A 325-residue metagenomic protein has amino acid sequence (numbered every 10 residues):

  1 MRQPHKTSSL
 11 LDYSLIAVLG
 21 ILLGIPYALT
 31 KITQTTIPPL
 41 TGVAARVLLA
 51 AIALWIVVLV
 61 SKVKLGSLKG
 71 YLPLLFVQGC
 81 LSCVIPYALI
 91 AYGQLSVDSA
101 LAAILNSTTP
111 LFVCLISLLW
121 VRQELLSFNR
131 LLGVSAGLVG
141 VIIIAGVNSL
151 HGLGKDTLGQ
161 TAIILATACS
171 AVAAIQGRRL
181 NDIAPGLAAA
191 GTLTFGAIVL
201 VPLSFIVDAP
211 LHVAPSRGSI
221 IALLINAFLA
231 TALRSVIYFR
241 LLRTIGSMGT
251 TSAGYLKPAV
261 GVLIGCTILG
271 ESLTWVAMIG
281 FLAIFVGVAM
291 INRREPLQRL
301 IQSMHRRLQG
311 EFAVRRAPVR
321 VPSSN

Functional and structural regions predicted by a protein language model:
Q3, I25, L29-I32, T36 (+6 more regions): Membrane-interface helix-cap regions at the ends of transmembrane helices in multi-pass membrane proteins
L22-Y27, W55-N106, I142-I143, A227-I245: Specific transmembrane alpha-helical segments of multi-pass solute transporters/efflux pumps, especially DMT/EamA
P26, L49-A53, L105-W120, F195-L200 (+3 more regions): Alpha-helical transmembrane segments of compact multi-pass small-molecule transporters, enriched in specific families
L29, L54, V113-L115, L119-W120 (+5 more regions): Transmembrane alpha-helical segments that form core, pore/gating elements of small-molecule transporters/exporters
T33, G42, R46, G93 (+7 more regions): Hydrophobic/aromatic residues within transmembrane alpha-helices of multi-pass small-molecule transporters
T36-I85, P110-I116, A166-A173, A190-D208 (+4 more regions): Transmembrane alpha-helices of multi-pass small-molecule transport proteins
V43-A45, C83, A102-T108, I175-I198 (+1 more regions): Helix-helix packing/entry segments at the starts of transmembrane helices
L54, F76, T108, L115-I116 (+4 more regions): Hydrophobic transmembrane alpha-helices of multi-pass small-molecule transport proteins
